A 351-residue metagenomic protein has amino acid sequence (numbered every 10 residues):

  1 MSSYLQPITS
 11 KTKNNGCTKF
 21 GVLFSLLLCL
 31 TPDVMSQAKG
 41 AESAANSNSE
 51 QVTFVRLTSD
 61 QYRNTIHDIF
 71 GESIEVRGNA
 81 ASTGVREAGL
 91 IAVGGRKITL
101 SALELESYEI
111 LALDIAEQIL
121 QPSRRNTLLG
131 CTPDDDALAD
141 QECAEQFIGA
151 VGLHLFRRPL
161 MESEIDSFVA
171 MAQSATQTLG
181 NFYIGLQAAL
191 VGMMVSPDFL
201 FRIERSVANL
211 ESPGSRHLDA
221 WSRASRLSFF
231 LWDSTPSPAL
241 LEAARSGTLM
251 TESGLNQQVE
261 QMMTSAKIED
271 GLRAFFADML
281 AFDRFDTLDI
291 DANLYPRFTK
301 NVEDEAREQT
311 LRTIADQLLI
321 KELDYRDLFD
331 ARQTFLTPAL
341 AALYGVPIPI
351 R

Functional and structural regions predicted by a protein language model:
M1-C17: N-terminal secretory signal peptides that target proteins for export/translocation
S2, P32-R351: Low-complexity, glycine/serine/threonine/alanine-rich intrinsically disordered linker and propeptide segments
I8, T18-K19, Q118, A139: A generic signature of intrinsically disordered, low-complexity regions enriched in glycine/proline and charged/polar
S10-K11, C29, E42: Short linear motifs centered on Gly/Pro in flexible linkers and helix caps
T12-G16, F20, G40, S47: N-terminal cationic leader/targeting segments used for protein routing and processing
K19-D33: Bacterial N-terminal signal peptides
